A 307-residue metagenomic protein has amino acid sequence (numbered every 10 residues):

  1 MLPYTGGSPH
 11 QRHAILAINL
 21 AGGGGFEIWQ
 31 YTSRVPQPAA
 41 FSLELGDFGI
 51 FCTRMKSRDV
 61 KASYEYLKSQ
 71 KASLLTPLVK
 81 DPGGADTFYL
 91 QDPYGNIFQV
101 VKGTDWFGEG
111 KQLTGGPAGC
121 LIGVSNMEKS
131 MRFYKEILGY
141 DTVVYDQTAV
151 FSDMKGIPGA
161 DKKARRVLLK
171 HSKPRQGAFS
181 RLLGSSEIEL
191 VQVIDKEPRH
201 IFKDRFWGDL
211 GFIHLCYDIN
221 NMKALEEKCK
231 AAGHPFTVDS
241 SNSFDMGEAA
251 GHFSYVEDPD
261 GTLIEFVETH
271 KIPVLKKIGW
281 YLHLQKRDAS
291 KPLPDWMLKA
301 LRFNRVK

Functional and structural regions predicted by a protein language model:
M1, V35-A40, D105-G108, V150-K155 (+3 more regions): A short, acidic/glycine-rich surface segment
M1-G23, S69, V79-D81, G123-S185 (+2 more regions): Core segments of cupin and vicinal oxygen chelate
G6-S33, Q37-Y66, D86-L90, G116-N126 (+4 more regions): Vicinal oxygen chelate
E27-Y31, A85-G110: Short, structured interface segments
F48-M55, V101-M131, I137-M154, P158 (+2 more regions): N-terminal beta-strand motif that seeds the catalytic metal site of vicinal oxygen chelate
Q70-L75, D141, A232-T237: A common structural junction motif
N96-F98, V143, I264: Generic structural signal for well-ordered beta-strand positions
K170, R175-Q176, L182-I194, W207 (+4 more regions): C-terminal functional regions that serve as terminal interaction/effector modules
